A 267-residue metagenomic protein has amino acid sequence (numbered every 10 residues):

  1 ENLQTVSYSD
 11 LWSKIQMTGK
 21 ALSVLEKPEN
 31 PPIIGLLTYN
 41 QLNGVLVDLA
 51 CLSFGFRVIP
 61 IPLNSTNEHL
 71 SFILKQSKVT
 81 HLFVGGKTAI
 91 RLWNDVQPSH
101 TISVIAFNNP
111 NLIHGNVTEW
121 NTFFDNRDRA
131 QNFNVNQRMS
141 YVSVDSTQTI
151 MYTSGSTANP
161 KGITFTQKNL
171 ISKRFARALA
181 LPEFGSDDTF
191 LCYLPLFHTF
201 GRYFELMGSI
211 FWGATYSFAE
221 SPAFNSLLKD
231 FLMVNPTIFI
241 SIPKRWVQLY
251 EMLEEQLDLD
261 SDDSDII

Functional and structural regions predicted by a protein language model:
L3-T5, G19-S65, Y193: Conserved AMP-binding/adenylate-forming
T5-S9, Y141, Q148-R174: Conserved AMP-binding A3 loop
W12-M17, A130, V144, I163-E183: Conserved structural elements of the adenylate-forming
T38-Y39, F56-K75, G86-A89, Y216-V234 (+2 more regions): ATP-dependent adenylate-forming carboxylate-activation enzymes
D48-F54, Q76, M207-F211, Y250: Short hydrophobic alpha-helices that are characteristic scaffold elements of the AMP-binding
K87-V144, L253-I267: ANL superfamily adenylate-forming
D128-Y152, N159, E183-T189: Conserved pre-ATP/AMP-binding loop-to-beta segment of ANL
I171-T189, L196-I267: Conserved AMP-binding/adenylation subdomain of ANL enzymes
